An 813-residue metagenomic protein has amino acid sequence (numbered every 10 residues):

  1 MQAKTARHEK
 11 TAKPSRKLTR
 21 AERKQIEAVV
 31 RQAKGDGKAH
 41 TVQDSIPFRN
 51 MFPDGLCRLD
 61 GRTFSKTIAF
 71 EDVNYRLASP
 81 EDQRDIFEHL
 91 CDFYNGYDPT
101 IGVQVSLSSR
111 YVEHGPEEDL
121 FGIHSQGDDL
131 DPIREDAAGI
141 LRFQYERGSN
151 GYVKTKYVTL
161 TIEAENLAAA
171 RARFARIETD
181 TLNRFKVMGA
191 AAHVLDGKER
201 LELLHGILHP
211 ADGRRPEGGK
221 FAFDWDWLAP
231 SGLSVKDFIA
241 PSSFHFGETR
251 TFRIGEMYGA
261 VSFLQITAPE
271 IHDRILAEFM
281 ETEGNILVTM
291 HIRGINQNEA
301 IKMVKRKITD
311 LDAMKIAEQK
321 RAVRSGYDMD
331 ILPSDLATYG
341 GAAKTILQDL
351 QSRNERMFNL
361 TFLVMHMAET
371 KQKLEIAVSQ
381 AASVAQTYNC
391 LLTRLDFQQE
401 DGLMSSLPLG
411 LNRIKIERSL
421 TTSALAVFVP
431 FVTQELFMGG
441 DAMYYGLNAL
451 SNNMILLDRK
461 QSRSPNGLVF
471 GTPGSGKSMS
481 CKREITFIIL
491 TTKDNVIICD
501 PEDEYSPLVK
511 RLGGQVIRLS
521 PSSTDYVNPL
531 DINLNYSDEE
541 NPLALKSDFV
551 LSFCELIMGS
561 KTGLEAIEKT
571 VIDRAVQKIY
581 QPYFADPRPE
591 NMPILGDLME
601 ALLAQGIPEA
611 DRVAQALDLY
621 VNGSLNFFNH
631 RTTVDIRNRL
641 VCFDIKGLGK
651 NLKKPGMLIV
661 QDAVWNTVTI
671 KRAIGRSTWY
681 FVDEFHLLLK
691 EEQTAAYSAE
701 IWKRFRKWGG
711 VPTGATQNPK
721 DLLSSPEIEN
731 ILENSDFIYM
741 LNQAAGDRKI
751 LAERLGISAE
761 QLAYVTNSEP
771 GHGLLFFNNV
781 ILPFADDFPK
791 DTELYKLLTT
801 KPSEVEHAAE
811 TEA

Functional and structural regions predicted by a protein language model:
M1-F431: Extended, folded cores of ATP/NTP-driven motor/assembly subunits in large transport and secretion machines
V73, P80-P99, S106, R110 (+13 more regions): P-loop NTPase motor domains
V469: Hydrophobic anchor at the beta1->P-loop junction of P-loop NTPases
K477: Conserved lysine of the Walker
S480: Hydrophobic positions on the alpha1 helix immediately C-terminal to the Walker A/P-loop
F487-I497: Post-Walker A helix-loop "phosphate-sensing" segment adjacent to the P-loop in P-loop NTPases
R518-S522, F737-G746: Conserved AAA+ ATPase "SRH/arginine-finger" region at the nucleotide-binding site
L755-T811: Conserved P-loop NTPase
